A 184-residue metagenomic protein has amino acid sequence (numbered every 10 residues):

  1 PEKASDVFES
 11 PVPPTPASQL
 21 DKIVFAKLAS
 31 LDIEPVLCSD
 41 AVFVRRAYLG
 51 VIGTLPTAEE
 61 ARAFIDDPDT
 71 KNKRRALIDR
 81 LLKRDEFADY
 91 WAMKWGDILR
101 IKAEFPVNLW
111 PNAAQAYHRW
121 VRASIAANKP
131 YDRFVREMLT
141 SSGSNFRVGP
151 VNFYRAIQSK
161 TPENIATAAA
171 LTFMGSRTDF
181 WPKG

Functional and structural regions predicted by a protein language model:
K3-G184: Short, structured secondary-structure elements that scaffold catalytic or ligand/cofactor-binding regions
